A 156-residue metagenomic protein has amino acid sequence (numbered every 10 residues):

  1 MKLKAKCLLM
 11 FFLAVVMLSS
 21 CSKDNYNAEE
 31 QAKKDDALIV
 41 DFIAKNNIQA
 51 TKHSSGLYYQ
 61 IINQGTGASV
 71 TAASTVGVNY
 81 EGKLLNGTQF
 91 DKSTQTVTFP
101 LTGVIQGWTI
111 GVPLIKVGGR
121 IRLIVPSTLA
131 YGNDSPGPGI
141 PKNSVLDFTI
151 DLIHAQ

Functional and structural regions predicted by a protein language model:
K2-M10, M17-Q156: Cross-family detector of peptidyl-prolyl cis-trans isomerase
